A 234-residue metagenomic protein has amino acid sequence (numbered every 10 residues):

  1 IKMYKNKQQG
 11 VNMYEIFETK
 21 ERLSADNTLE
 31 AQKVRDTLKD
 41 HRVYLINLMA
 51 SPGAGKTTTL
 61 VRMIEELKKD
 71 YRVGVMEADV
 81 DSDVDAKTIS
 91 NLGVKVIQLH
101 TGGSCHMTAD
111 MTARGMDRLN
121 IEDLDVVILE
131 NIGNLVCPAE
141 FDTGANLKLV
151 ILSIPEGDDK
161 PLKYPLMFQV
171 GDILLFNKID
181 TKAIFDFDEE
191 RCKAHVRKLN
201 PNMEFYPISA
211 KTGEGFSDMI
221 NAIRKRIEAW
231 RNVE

Functional and structural regions predicted by a protein language model:
I1-N12: Short, Lys/Arg-enriched N-terminal segments with co-localized hydrophobic residues within the first ~10-30 amino acids
E15-M49, A54, T58, M63-N146 (+2 more regions): Nucleotide-state-sensitive switch-loop elements of NTP-binding domains
G74, L147-I151, V170-K182, V196-S209: Conserved beta-strand/loop subsegment of P-loop NTPase cores
A78, T101, S153-I154, A210: Cofactor-binding loop segments of dinucleotide-utilizing enzymes, especially the Rossmann-like FAD- and NAD(P)+-binding
S82-A86, K160-Y164, D188-H195: Short, glycine/polar-rich helix-capping loops at beta-to-alpha or helix-loop-helix junctions that flank or form
N134-C137, G144-L162, D172, I179-D186: Conserved Switch II/interswitch segment of TRAFAC-class P-loop GTPases
L166-V170, W230-V233: ATP-dependent carboxylate-amine ligase
T181-E234: Canonical P-loop GTPase G-domain recognition
